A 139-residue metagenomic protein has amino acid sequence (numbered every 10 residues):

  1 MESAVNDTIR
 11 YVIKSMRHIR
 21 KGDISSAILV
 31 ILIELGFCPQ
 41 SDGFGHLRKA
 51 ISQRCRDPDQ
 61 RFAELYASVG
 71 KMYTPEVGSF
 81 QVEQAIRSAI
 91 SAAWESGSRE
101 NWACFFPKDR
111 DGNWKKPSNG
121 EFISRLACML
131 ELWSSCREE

Functional and structural regions predicted by a protein language model:
M1-Y11: N-terminal regulatory/sensing modules of transcriptional regulators
A4, H18-I19, I24-S25, L29 (+2 more regions): Conserved mixed alpha/beta catalytic, RNA-binding, or beta-rich assembly cores of soluble enzyme, regulatory
A67, K71-E76, E83-E139: C-terminal engagement/docking regions of AAA+ P-loop ATPases
